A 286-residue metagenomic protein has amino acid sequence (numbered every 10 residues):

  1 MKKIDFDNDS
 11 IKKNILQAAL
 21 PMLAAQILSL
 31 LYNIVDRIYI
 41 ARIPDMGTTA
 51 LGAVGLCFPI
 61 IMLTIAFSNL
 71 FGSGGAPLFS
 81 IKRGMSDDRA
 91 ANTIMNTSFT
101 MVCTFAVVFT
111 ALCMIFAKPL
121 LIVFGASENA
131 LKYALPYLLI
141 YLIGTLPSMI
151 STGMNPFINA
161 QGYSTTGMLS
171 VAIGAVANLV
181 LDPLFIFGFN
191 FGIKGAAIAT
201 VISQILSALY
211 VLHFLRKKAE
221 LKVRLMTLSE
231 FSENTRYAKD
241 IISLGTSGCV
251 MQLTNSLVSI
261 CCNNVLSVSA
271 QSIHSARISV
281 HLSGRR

Functional and structural regions predicted by a protein language model:
M1-A19, F79-G144, N190-G245: Short alpha-helical transmembrane segments in multi-pass integral membrane proteins
A18-Q26, M62, V102, Y141 (+6 more regions): Residue-level signature of transmembrane alpha-helical cores of multipass secondary-active transporters and flippases
M22, L30, M62, T97 (+5 more regions): Residue-level recognition of pore/gate-forming positions within transmembrane alpha-helices of multi-pass
A24, L28, Y32-V35, T64-S68 (+8 more regions): Residue-level hotspots within pore-lining transmembrane alpha-helices of multi-pass secondary transporters
I27, L31-G52, L121-E128, L184-N190 (+2 more regions): Helix-terminus/linker motif at the lipid-water interface of multi-pass membrane proteins
L51-A111, S148-G167, N263, S275-R286: Small-residue-rich hydrophobic transmembrane alpha-helices
V102, F157-V180, K194-V201: Alpha-helical transmembrane segments of multi-pass membrane transporters/permeases
C113, P156, D182, I186 (+2 more regions): Structural signal for membrane-spanning alpha-helices in multi-pass inner-membrane proteins, emphasizing helix cores
